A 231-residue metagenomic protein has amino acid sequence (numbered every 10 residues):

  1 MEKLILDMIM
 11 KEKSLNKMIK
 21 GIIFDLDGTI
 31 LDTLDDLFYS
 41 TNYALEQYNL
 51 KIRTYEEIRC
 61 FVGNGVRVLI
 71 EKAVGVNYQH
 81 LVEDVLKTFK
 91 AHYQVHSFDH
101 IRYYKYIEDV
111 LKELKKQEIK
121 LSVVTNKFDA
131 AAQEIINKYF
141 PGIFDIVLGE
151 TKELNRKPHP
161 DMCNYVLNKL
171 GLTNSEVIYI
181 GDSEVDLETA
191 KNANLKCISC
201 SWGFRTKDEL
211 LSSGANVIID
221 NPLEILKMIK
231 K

Functional and structural regions predicted by a protein language model:
D7-C60: Active-site neighborhood of HAD-like aspartate-dependent phosphohydrolases
N16-K17, Q117-I119, L170-E176: Glycine-rich phosphate-binding loop signature in dinucleotide/nucleotide-binding domains
Y39, Q47-N77, E83, K105: Alpha-helical substrate-recognition element adjacent to the catalytic core
E71-D109: Metal-dependent phosphoesterase signature
V95-V123, D129-E134, P160: Short, acidic loop-to-helix structural element flanking the phosphoryl-transfer center in phosphate-processing enzymes
D99-H100, F128-I180, E184-A193, K207-L211: Substrate-recognition "cap/lid" segment bordering the active-site pocket of phosphatases
V217-N221: Short acidic-hydrophobic, aromatic-tinged amphipathic segments that line or gate anion-handling sites
